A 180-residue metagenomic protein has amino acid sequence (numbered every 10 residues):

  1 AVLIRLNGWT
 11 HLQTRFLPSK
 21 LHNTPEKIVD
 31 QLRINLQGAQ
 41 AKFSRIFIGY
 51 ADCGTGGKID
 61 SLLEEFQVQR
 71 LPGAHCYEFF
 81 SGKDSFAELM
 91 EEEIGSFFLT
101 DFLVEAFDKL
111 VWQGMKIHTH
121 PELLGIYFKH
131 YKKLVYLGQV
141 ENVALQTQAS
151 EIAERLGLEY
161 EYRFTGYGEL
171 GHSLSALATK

Functional and structural regions predicted by a protein language model:
A1, L21-H22, G49-I59, Y77-F79 (+3 more regions): Gly/Ser/Thr-rich loops at beta-strand to alpha-helix junctions that form or flank small-molecule/cofactor-binding
A1-G8: N-terminal basic/disordered segments at the start of proteins
G8-L12, A41-K42, E65-L71, E151-F164: Structural alpha-beta junctions
T10-V29, Y162-G166: A short beta-strand-loop structural module common to alpha/beta enzyme folds
Q31-K42: Short, well-structured alpha-helical segments in soluble
K58-L110: Long, charge-dense
M90-L145, S150: A conserved mid-domain beta-alpha-beta active-site/ligand-binding segment of alpha/beta enzyme cores
G138-K180: C-terminal, charge/polar-rich interaction regions
